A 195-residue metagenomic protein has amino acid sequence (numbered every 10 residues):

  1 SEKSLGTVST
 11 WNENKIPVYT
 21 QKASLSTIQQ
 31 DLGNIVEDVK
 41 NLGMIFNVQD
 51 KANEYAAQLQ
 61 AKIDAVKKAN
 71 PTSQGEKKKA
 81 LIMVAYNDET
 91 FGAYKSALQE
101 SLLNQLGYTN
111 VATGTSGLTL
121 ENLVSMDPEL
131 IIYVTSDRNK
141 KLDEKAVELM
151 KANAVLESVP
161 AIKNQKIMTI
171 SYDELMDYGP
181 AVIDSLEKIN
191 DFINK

Functional and structural regions predicted by a protein language model:
S1-E2, L120-Y133: Proline-aspartate-enriched helix->loop->beta-strand connector
S4-G6, I16-N41, G75-L98, L142: Extracytoplasmic ligand-binding site segments that recognize negatively charged/polar headgroups
L5, S9, E13, G33-K40 (+11 more regions): Solvent-exposed, polar/charged alpha-helical surfaces in well-ordered, non-transmembrane soluble domains, broadly
N14-I16, L106, K163: Short, structured coil segments at secondary-structure junctions
V18-Q21, K79-V84, V111-A112, I131-V134 (+1 more regions): Structural recognition of the beta-strand scaffold that forms the well-ordered cores of secreted hydrolase catalytic
Q29-F46, N53, Y133-K195: Structured C-terminal subdomain patch of bacterial secreted/periplasmic proteins
V48-L106: Basic- and aromatic-lined ligand-binding clefts that recognize polyanionic substrates
N104-T113, L118: Interaction modules related to DNA damage response and DNA replication/repair
